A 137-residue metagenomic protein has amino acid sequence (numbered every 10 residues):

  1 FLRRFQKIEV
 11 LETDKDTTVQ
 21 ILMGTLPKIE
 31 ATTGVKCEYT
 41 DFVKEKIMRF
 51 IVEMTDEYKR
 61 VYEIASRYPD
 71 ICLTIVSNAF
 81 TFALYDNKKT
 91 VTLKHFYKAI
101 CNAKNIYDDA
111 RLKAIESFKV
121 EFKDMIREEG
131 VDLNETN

Functional and structural regions predicted by a protein language model:
F1-N137: AAA+ P-loop NTPase nucleotide-binding core of proteostasis motors
